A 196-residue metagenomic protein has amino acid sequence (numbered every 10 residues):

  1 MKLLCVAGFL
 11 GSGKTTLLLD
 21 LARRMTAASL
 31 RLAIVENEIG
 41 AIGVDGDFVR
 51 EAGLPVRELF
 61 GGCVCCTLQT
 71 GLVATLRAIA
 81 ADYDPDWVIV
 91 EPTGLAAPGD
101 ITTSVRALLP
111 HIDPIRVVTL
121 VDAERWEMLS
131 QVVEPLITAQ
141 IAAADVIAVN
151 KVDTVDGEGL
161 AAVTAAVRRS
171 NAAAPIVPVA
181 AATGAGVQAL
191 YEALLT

Functional and structural regions predicted by a protein language model:
K2-A7, S12-S130, P135: Nucleotide-state-sensitive switch-loop elements of NTP-binding domains
T138, A143-T196: Canonical P-loop GTPase G-domain recognition
